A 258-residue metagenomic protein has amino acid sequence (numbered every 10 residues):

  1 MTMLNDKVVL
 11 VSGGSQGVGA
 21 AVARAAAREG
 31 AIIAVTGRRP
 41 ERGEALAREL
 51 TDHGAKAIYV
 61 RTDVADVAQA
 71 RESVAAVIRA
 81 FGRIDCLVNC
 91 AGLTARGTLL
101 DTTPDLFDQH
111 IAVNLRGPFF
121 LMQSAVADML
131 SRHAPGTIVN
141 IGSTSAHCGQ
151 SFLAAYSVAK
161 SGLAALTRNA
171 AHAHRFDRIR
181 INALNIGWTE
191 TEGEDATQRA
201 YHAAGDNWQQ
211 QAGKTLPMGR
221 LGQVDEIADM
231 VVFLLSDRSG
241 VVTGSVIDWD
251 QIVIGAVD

Functional and structural regions predicted by a protein language model:
S15-Q16, R39: Conserved glycine-rich cofactor-binding loop
V88, R175, R180, V242-G244: Short, small/polar-rich loop/turn modules that mediate ligand/substrate recognition or access, typified
T98-L99, L106-I111, A212: Substrate-binding pocket helix/loop in short-chain dehydrogenase/reductase
M122, A159, T167: Active-site helix of classical SDR
A127, H172-F176, G240: Alpha-helical segment proximal to the catalytic Tyr-Lys
S143: Residue(s) in the substrate-gating loop at a strand-loop-helix junction that position the organic substrate next
C148, V232, T243-D258: Short C-terminal tail/terminal secondary-structure segment of NAD(P)H-dependent dehydrogenase/reductase domains
